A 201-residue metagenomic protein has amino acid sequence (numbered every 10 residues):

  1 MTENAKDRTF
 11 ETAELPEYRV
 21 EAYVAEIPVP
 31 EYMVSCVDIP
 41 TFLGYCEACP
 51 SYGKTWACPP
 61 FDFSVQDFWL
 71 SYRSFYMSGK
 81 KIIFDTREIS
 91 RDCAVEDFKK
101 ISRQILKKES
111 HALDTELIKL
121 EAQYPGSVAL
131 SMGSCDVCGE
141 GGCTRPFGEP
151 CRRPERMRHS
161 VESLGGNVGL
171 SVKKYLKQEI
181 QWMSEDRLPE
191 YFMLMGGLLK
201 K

Functional and structural regions predicted by a protein language model:
T2-E3, R8-A13, I39: Short linear sequence motif anchored by a di-proline
R8-A25: TRNA-binding/sensing appendages of the translation machinery
V20-K201: Catalytic cores of enzyme domains
